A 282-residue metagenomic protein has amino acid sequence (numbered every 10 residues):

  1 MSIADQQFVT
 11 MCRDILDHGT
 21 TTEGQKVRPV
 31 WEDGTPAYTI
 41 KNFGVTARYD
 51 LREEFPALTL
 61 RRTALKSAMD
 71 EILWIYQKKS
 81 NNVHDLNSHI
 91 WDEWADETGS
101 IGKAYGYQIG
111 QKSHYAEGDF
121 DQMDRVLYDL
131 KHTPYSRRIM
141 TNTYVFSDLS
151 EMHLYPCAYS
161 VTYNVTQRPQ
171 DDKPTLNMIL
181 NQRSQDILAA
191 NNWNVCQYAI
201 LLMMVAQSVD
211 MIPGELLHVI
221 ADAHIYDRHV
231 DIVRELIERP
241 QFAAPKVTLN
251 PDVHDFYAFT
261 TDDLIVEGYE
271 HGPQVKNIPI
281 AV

Functional and structural regions predicted by a protein language model:
M1-V282: Terminal, non-catalytic protein-protein interaction segments that mediate quaternary/complex assembly
